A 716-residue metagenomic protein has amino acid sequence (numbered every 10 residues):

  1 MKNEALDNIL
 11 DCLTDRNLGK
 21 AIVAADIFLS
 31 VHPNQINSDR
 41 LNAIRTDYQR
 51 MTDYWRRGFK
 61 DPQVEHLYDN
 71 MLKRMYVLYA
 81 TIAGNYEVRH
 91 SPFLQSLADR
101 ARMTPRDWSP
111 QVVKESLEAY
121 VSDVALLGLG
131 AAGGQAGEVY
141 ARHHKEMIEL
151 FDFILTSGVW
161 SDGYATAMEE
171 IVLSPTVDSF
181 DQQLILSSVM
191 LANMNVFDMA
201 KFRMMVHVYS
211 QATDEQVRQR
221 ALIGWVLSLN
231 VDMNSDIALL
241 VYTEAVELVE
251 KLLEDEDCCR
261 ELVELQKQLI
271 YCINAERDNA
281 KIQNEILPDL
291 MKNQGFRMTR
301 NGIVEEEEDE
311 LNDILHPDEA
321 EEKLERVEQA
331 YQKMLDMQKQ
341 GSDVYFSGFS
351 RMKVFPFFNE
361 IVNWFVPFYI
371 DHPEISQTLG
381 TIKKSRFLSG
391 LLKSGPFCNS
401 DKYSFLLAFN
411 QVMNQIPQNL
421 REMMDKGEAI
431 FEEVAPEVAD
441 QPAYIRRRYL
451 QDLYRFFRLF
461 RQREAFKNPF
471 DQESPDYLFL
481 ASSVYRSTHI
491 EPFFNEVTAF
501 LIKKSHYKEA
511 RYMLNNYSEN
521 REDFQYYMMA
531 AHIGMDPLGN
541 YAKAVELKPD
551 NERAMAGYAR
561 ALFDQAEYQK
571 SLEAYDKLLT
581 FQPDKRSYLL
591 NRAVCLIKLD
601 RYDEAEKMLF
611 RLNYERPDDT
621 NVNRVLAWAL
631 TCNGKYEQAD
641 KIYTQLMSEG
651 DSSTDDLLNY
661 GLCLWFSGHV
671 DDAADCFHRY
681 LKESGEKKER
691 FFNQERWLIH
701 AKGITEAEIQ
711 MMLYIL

Functional and structural regions predicted by a protein language model:
D15, K504, A530, M535-L538 (+4 more regions): Structural motif corresponding to the intra-repeat A-B loop/turn of tetratricopeptide repeats
S30, V226-E254, L662-K688, L713-Y714: TPR/TPR-like (Sel1-like) alpha-helical repeat modules
V362-R553, G557-R560: Alpha-solenoid helical-repeat scaffolds
K687-L716: Terminal, low-structured helical/coil segments at or just beyond the last alpha-helical repeat
